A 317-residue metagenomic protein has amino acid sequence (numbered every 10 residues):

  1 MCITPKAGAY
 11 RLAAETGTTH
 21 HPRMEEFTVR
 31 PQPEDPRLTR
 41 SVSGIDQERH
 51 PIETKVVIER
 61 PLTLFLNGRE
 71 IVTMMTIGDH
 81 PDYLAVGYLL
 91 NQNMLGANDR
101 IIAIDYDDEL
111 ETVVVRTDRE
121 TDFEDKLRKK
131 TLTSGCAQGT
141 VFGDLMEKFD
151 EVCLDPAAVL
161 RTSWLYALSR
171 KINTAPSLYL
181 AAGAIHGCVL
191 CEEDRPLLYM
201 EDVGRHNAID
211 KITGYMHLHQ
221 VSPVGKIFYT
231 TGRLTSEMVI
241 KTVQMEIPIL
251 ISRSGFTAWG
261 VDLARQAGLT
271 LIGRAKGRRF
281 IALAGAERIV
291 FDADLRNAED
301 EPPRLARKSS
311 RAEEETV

Functional and structural regions predicted by a protein language model:
R23-E193, L197-Y199: Intrinsically disordered, low-complexity regions enriched in acidic/Ser/Thr/Pro/Gln residues
S169-T231, E237: A mid-sequence, solvent-exposed acidic-amphipathic segment
H206-D294: Feature captures the catalytic cores and cofactor-binding loops of soluble hydro-lyases/lyases that act on carboxylate
D292-A306: Phosphate/diphosphate-binding glycine-rich loops and adjacent basic-rich segments that engage nucleotide
L305-V317: Long, low-complexity, intrinsically disordered segments
